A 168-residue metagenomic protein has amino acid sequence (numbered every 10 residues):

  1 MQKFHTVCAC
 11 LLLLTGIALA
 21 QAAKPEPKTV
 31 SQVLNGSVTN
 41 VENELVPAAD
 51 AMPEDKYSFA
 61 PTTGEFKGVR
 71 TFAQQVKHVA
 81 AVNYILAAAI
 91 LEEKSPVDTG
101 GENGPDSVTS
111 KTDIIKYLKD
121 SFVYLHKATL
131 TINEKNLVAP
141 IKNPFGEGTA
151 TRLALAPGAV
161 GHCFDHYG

Functional and structural regions predicted by a protein language model:
M1-A9: Bacterial N-terminal signal peptides that target proteins for export
Q2, Q21, Q74-H78: Glutamine-centric residue-chemistry signal
L13: Glycine-rich, flexible loop motifs
G16-A20: Sec/Tat signal peptide C-region and signal peptidase I cleavage site
Q21-V33, A81-G148: Short, helix-capping/interhelical loops that line the mouth of catalytic, cofactor-, or ligand-binding pockets
N35-V46, S58-E102, K142-G168: Short, contiguous alpha-helical
N40, E44-P47, A51, Y124-A128: Solvent-exposed, charged/polar functional surfaces in cytosolic regulatory/catalytic domains
